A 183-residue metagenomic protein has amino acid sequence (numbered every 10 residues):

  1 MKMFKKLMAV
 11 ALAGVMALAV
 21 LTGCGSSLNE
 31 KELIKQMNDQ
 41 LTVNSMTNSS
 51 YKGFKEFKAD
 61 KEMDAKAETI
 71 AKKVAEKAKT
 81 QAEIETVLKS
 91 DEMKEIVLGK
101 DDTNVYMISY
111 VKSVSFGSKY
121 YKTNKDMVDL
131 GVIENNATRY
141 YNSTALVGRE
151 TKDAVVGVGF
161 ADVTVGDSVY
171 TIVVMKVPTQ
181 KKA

Functional and structural regions predicted by a protein language model:
M1-M8: Bacterial Sec-dependent N-terminal signal peptides
M3, S50-E56, V105, S115 (+1 more regions): Intrinsic disorder/low-structure terminal segments
A17-L21: Bacterial Sec-type N-terminal signal peptides, specifically the leucine/valine-rich hydrophobic h-region
S27-K100: Short, well-ordered surface patches within globular domains
E95-K182: A well-ordered secondary-structure block
